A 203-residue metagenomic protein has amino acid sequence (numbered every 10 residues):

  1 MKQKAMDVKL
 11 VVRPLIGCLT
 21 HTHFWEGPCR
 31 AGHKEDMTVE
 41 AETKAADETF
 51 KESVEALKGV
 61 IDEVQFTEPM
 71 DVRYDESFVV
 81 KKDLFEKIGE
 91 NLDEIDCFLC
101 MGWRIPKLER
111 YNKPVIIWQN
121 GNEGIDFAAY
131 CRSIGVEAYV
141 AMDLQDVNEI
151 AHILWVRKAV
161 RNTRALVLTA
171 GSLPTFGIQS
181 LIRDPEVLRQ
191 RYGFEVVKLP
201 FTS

Functional and structural regions predicted by a protein language model:
M1-S203: An N-terminal assembly and electron-transfer interface module characteristic of large anaerobic redox and radical
